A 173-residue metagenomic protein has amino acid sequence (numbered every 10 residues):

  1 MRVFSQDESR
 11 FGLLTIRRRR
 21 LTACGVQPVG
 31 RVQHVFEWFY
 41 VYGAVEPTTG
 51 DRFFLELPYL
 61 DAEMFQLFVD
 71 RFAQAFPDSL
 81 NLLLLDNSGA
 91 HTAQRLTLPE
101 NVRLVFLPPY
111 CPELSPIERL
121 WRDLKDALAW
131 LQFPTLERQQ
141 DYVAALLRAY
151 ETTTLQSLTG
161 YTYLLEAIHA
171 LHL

Functional and structural regions predicted by a protein language model:
M1-D70, L165-L173: Extended, low-complexity cationic-aromatic segments
M1-V3, E118-L173: C-terminal anion-handling pockets and recognition modules
S5-Q6, L82-L85, V105-P108: Short beta-strand segments
F11, A62, Y110-L114, R138: A short acidic, often aromatic-flanked loop/helix-cap motif at beta-alpha or helix-coil junctions that lines enzyme
G12-L14, H91-A93, L114-P116: Short catalytic/ligand-binding loop motif for oxyanion handling, primarily in non-cytosolic enzymes, centered on
V26-H34, E100-R119, F133: RNase H-like polynucleotidyl transferase catalytic core
S79-H91, S115: Acidic/histidine-rich, metal-coordinating catalytic segments
A93-N101: Short, aromatic/basic amphipathic alpha-helical patches
